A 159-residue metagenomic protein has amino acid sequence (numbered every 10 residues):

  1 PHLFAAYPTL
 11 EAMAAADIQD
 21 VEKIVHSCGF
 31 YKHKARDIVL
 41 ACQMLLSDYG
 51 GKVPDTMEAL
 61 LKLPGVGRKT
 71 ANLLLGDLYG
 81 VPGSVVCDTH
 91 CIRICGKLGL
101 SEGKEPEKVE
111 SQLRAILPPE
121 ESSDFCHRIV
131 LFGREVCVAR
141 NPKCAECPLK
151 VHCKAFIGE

Functional and structural regions predicted by a protein language model:
P1-E159: Catalytic cores of DNA base-excision repair glycosylases
